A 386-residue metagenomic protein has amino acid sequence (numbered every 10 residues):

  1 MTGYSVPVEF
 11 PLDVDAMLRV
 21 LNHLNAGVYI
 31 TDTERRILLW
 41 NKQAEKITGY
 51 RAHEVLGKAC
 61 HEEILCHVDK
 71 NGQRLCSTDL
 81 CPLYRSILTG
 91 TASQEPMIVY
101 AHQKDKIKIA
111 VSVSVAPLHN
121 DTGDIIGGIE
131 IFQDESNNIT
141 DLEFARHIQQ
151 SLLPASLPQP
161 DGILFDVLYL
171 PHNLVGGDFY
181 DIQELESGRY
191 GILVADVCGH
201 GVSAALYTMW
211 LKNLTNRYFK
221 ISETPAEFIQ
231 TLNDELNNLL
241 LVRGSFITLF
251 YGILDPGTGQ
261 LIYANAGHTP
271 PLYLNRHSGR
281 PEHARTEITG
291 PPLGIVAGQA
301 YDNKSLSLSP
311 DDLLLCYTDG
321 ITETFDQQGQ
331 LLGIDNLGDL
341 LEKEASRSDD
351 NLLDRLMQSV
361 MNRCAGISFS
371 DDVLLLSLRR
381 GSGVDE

Functional and structural regions predicted by a protein language model:
T2-S5, D124-D134, L193-A195, Y317: PAS-family sensory domains
V8-R35, L39-E45: Sensory modules in modular signal-transduction proteins
E34, L38, K42-K46, K58 (+3 more regions): PAS/LOV sensory domain surfaces, especially short acidic/polar patches at coil-to-helix junctions
A44-A59, A205, K220, D326-L331: PAS/PAS-like sensory domain cap-loop motif
E54-R74, N213-K220, N336-K343: PAS-family sensory/regulatory domains
L65-Q103, M357-V360: Terminal output helix/cap of sensory domains in signal transduction proteins
V113-G128, E186-G188: Short loop/turn elements at sensory-signaling interfaces that couple input to output
E135-L315, A365-E386: … and, occasionally, acidic/histidine-rich disordered N-termini of signaling adaptors
